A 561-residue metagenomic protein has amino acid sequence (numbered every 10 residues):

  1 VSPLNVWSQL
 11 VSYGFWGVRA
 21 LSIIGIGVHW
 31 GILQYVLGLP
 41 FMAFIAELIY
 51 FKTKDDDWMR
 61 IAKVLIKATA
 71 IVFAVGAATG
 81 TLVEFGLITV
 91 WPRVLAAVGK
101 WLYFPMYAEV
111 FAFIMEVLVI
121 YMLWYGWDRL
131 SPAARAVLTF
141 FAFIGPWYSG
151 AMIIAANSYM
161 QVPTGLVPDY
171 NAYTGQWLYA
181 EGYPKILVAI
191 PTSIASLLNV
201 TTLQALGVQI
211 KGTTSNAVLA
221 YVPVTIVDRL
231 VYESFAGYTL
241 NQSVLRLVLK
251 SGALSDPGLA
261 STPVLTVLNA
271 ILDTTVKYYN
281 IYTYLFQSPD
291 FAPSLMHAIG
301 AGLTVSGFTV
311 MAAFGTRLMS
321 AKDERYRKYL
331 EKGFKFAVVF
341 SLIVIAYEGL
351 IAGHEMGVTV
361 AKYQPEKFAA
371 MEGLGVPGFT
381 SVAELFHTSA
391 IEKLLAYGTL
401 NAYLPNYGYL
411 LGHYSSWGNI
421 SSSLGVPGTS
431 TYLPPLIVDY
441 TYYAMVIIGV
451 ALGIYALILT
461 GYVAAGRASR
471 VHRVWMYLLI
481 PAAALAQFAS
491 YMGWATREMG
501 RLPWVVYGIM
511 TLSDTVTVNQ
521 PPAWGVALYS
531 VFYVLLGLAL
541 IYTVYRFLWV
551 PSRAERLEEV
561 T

Functional and structural regions predicted by a protein language model:
S2-G27, K54-I61, F85-F104, S158-S196 (+4 more regions): Membrane-interface interhelical loops and short amphipathic "cap" helices that link adjacent transmembrane segments
I23-I26, M59-I71, S131-W147, K328-I343 (+1 more regions): Alpha-helical transmembrane segments and their helix-start/interface "positive-inside/aromatic belt" motifs in integral
L33-M42, A112-V119, G302-M311, A444-T460 (+1 more regions): Hydrophobic alpha-helical transmembrane segments
G38-I49, I299-Y326: Juxtamembrane interface elements at the cytosolic ends of transmembrane helices in multi-pass membrane proteins
L48-D57, A97, V117-V137, L318-Y326 (+1 more regions): Membrane-water interface regions at transmembrane-helix termini and the short interhelical loops of multi-pass membrane
A70-T79, F141-P163, V339-M356, L385-G398 (+1 more regions): Hydrophobic alpha-helical membrane-insertion segments
V72-T139, N157-V167, M499-L502: Membrane-interface helix-loop-helix modules in multi-pass inner-membrane proteins
P434-G493, A523-W549: C-terminal substrate/ligand-recognition segments
